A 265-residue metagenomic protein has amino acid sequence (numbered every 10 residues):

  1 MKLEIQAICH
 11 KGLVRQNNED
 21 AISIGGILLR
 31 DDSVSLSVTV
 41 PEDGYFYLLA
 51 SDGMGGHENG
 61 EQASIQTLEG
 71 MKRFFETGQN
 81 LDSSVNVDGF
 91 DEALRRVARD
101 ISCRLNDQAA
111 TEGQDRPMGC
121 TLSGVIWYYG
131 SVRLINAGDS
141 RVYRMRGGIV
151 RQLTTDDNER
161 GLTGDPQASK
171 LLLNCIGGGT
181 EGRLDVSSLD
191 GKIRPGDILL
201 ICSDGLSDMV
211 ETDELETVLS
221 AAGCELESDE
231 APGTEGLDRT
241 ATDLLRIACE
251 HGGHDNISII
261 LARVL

Functional and structural regions predicted by a protein language model:
M1-L265: PP2C/PPM-type serine/threonine phosphatase catalytic domain
